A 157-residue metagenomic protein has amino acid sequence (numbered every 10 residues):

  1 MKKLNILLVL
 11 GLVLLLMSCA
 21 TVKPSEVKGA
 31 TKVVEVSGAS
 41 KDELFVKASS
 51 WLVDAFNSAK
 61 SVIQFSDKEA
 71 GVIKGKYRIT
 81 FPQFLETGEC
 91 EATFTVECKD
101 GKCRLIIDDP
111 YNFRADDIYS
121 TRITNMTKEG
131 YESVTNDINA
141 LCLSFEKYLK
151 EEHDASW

Functional and structural regions predicted by a protein language model:
M1-L8: Bacterial N-terminal signal peptides that target proteins for export
L15-S18: C-terminal motif of bacterial Sec signal peptides marking the signal peptidase cleavage site
A20-W157: Ser/Thr-rich, low-complexity intrinsically disordered terminal regions
